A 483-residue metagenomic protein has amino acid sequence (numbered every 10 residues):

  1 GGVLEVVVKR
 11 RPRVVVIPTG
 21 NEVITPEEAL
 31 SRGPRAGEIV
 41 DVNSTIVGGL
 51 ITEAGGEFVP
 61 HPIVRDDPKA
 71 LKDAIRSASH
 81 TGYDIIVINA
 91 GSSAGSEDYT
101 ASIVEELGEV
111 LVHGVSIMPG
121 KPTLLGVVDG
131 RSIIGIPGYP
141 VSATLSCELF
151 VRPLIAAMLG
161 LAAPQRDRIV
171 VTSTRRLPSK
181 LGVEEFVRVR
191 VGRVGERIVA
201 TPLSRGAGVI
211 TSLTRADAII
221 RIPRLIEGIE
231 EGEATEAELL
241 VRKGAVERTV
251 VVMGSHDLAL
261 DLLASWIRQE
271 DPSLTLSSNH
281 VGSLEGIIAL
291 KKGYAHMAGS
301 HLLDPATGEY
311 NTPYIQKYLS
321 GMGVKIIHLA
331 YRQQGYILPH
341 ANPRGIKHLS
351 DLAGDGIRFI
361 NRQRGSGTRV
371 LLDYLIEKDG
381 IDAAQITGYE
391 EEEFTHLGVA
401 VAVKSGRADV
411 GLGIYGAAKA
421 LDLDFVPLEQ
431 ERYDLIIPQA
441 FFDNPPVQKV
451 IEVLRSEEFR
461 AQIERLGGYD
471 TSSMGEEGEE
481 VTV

Functional and structural regions predicted by a protein language model:
G1-P60, R65, V194-R205, I219 (+1 more regions): Short, glycine/charged-enriched hinge/interface segments at domain edges or termini
T45-L107: N-terminal small/polar loop signature for handling phosphorylated ligands or for N-terminal nucleophile
E105-E247, E479: Flexible glycine/proline-rich
V191, P202-Y294, Y310-V324, L349 (+1 more regions): N-terminal hydrophobic or amphipathic helices and topogenic motifs
E247-H256, S350-V370: Short loop->beta-strand "edge-of-pocket" segments that line small-molecule binding or catalytic clefts across diverse
L262-P272, L349-S350, R362-R364, T368-E391: Ligand-binding cleft/hinge of the Venus flytrap
P313-R364, I376, E457-A461: A conserved helix-loop-strand patch within extracytoplasmic ligand-binding domains of the periplasmic binding
G321-Q333, L423-E452: Periplasmic-binding protein-like
